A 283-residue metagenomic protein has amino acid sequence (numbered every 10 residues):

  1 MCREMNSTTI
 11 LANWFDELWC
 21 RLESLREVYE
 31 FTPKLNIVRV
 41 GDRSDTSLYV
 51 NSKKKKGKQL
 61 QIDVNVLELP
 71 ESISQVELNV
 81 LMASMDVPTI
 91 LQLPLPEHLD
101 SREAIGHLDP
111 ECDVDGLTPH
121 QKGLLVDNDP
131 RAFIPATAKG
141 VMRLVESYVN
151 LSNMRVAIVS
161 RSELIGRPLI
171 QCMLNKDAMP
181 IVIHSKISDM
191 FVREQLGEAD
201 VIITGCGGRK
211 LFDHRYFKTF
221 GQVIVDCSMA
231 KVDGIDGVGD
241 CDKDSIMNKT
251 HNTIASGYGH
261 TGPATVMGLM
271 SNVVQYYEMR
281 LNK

Functional and structural regions predicted by a protein language model:
M1-Y29: Positively charged, low-complexity intrinsically disordered leader regions
N6, T32-G41: Short beta-strand segments enriched in small/hydrophobic residues
R39, E68-P70, H184: Residue-level recognition of beta-strand->loop/alpha-helix junctions
R39, I90-P94, V159, D226: Short beta-strand segments
S44-S52, D129-V223, C227, D236 (+1 more regions): Glycine-rich phosphate/diphosphate-binding loop of Rossmann-like nucleotide-binding domains
Q61-I134: Phosphate/diphosphate ligand-binding glycine-rich loop within oxidoreductases
L93-H98, G207-K210, M229-V232, H260-A264: Short glycine-rich anion-binding loops that position phosphate/pyrophosphate groups of nucleotides and phosphorylated
A104-D109, T118, K122, D226-L281: Rossmann-fold NAD(P)-binding glycine/threonine-rich loop
